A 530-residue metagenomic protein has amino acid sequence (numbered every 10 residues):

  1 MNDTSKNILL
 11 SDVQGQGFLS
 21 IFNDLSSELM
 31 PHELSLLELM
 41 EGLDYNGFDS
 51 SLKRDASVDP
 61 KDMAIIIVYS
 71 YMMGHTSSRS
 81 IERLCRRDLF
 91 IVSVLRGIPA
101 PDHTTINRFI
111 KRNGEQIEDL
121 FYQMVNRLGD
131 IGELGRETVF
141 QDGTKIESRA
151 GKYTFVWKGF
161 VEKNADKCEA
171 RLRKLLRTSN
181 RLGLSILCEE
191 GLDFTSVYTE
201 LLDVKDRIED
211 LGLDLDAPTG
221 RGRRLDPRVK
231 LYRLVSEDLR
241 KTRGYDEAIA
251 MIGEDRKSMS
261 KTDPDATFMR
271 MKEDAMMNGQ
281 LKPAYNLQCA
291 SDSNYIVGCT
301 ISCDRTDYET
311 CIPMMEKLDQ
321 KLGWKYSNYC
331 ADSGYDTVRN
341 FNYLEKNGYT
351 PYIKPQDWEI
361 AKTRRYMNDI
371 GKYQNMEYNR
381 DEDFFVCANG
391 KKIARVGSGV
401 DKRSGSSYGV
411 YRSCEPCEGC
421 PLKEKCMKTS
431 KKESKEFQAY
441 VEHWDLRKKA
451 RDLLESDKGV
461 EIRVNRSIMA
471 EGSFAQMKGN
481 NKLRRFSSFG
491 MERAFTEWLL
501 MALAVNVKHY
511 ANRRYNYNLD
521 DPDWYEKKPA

Functional and structural regions predicted by a protein language model:
M1-P31: Hydrophobic alpha-helical membrane-insertion signals
S5-K6, L10, I67, G74-R87 (+1 more regions): Anion-binding and metal-coordination hotspots
N23-V68, A439: Basic, short loop/linker segments at the boundary and entry of helix-turn-helix/winged-helix-like folds
E41-N46, Y69-T76, R87-L95: Short helix-loop boundary/capping segments at the starts of domains
S50-A56, V92-L95, G490: A short glycine/serine-rich beta->alpha loop
